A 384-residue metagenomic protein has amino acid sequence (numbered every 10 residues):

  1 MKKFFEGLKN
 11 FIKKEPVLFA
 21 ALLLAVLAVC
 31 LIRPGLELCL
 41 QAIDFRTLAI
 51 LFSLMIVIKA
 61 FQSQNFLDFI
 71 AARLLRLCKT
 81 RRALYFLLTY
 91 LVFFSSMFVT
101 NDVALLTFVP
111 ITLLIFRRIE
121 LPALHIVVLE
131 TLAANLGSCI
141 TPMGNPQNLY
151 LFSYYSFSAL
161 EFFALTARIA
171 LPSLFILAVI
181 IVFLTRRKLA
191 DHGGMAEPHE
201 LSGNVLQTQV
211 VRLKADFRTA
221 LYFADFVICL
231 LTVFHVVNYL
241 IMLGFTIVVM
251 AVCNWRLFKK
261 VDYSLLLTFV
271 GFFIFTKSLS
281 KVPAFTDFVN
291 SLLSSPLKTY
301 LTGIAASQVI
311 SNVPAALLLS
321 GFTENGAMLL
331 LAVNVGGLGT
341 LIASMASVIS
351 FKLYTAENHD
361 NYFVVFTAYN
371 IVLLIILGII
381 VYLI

Functional and structural regions predicted by a protein language model:
K2-K3, L160-R212, I342-I384: Juxtamembrane and boundary regions of transmembrane helices in multi-pass small-molecule transporters and channels
F4-E6, N10-R33, D44-I56, R218-C229 (+2 more regions): Hydrophobic mid-bilayer segments of alpha-helices in multi-pass membrane transport proteins, especially secondary
L8-K14, E37-T47, A159-I169, L213-K214 (+4 more regions): Interfacial loop-to-helix junctions that mark the boundaries of transmembrane helices in multi-pass membrane
A42, Q64, A71, A224-G321: Transmembrane helical segments that form the transport core of multi-pass membrane transport proteins
F45, A72-R76, R81-R82, H125-L132 (+1 more regions): Cytoplasmic-side transmembrane-helix entry/capping segments in multi-pass membrane proteins
F45-T47, L75-T89, R118-I126, F217-A220 (+2 more regions): Membrane-interfacial loop-to-helix junctions in multi-pass transporters
T89-Y90, F94-C139, Y150, A316-L331 (+1 more regions): Hydrophobic transmembrane alpha-helices that form the pore/transport pathway of multi-pass ion and small-solute
L177-I181, L189-A190, G194-K259: Membrane-embedded hairpin module used as a gating/binding unit in multi-pass transport and secretion proteins
